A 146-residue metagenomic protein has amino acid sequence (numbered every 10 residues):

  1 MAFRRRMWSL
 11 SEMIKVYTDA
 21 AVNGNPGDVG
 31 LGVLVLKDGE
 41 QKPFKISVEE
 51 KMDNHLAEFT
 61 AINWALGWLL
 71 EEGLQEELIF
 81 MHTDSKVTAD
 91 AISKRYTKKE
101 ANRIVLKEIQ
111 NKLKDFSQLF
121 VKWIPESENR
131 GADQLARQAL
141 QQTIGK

Functional and structural regions predicted by a protein language model:
R6-L56, G67-E71: RNase H-like nuclease fold core
M7-S9, A89, L140: Sequence-pattern detector for short linear motifs and compositional/periodic biases rather than a specific fold
A21-N25, N63-L135, Q142: RNase H catalytic domain
A57-I62: Loop-to-helix element that buttresses phosphate recognition and phosphoryl-transfer chemistry
